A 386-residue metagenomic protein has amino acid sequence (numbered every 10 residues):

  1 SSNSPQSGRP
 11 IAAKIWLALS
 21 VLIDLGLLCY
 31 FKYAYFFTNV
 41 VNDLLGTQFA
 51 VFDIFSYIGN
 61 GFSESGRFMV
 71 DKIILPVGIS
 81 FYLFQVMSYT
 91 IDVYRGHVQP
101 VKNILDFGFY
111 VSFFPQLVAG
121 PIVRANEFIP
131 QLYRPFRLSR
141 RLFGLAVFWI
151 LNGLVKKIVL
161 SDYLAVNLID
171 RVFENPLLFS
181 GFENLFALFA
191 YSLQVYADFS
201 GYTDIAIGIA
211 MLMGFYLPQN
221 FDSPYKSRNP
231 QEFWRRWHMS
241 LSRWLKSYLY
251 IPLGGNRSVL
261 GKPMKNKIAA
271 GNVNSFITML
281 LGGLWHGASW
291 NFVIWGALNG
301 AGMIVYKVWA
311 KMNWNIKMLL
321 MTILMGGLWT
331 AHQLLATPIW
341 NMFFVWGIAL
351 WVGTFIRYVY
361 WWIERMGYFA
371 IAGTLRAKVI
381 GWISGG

Functional and structural regions predicted by a protein language model:
S1-V379, I383-G386: Membrane-embedded transmembrane alpha-helical bundles that form the catalytic cores of multi-pass lipid-modifying
